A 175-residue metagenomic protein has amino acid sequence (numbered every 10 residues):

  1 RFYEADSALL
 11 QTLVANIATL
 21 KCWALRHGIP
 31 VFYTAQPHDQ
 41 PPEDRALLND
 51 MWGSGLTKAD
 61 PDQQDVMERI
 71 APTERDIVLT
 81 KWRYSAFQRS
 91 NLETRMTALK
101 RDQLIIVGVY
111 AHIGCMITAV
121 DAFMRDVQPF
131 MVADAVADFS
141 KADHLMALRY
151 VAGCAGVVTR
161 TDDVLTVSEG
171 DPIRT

Functional and structural regions predicted by a protein language model:
E4-A15, G53-P61: A short acidic, glycine-rich active-site loop that binds or catalyzes chemistry on phosphate/adenosine moieties
D6-S7, P37, G114, C154: Generic alpha-helical secondary structure signal
I17, A35-H38: Short glycine-rich, polar/acidic loop-and-turn segments at beta strand-coil junctions
T19-H27, D50-T175: Active-site-adjacent betaalpha module
I29-Q36, V132: Short beta-strand segments at enzyme active-site cores
P41-E43: A beta-strand edge to alpha-helix "cap/lid" segment located at domain peripheries
A46-L47: Proline- and glutamate-biased intrinsically disordered regions
